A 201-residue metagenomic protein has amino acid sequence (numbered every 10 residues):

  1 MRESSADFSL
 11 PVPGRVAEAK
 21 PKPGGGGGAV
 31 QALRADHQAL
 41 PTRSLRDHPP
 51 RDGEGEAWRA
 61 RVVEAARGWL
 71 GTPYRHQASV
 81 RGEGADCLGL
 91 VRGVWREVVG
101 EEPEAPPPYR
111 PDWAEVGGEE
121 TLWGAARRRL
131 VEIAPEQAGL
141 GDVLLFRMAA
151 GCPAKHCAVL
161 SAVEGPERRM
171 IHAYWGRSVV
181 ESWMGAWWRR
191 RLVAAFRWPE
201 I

Functional and structural regions predicted by a protein language model:
M1-E3, V12-E18, K22-G27, G53-G55: Glycine-biased, low-complexity coil/linker segments
D7, D36-H37, D47-H48, D52: Intrinsic-disorder-associated, low-complexity terminal segments enriched in Asp/Asn/His/Tyr and depleted of Lys/Arg
A57-T72, W183-I201: Non-catalytic ligand/cofactor/substrate-binding and regulatory segments of enzyme domains
W58, V63, P106-S178: ...with weaker cross-activation on analogous glycine-rich loops/strands in unrelated enzymes
P73-R81, E132-I133: Short helix-to-loop capping/linker segments positioned immediately adjacent to catalytic or ligand/cofactor-binding
S79-V98: Active-site nucleophilic cysteine motif
E101-A105: Catalytic phosphate/metal-binding cores of nucleic-acid and nucleotide-processing enzymes, i.e., regions that mediate
